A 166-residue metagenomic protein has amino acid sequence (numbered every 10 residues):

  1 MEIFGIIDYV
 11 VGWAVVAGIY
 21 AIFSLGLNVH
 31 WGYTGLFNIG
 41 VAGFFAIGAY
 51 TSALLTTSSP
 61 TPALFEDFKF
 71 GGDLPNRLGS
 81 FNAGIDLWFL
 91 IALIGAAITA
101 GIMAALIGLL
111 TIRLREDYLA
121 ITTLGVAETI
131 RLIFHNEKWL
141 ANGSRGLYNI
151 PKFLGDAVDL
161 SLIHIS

Functional and structural regions predicted by a protein language model:
M1-S166: Transmembrane alpha-helices and adjacent helix-loop boundaries
